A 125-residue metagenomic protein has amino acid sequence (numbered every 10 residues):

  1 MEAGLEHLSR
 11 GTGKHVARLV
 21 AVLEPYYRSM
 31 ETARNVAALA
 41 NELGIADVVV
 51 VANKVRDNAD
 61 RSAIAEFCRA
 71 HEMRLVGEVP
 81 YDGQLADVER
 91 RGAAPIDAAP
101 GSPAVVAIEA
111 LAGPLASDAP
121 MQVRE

Functional and structural regions predicted by a protein language model:
M1-E78, D87: Conserved catalytic-core segment of NTP-binding enzymes
L8, Y81, I96: Short, electropositive, low-hydrophobicity segments enriched in small/polar residues
K54-N58, S62-Y81, P103-E125: C-terminal accessory "lid"/substrate-recognition subdomains
R91-V106: C-terminal boundary of histidine-terminating zinc-finger modules
